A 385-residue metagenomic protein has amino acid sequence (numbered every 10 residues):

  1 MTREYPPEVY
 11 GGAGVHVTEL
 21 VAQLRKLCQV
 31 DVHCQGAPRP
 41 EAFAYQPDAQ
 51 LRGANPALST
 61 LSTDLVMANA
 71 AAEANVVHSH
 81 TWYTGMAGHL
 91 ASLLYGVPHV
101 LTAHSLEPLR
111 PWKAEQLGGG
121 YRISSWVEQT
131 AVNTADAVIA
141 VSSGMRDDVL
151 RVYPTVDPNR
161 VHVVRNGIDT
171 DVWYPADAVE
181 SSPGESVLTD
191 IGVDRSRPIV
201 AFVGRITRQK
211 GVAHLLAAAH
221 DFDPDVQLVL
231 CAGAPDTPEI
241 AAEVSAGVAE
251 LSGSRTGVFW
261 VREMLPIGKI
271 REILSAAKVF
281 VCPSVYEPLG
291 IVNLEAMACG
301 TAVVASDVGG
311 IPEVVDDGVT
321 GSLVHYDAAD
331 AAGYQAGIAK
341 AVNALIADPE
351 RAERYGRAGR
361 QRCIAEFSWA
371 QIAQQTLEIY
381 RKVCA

Functional and structural regions predicted by a protein language model:
M1-R39, A385: N-terminal subdomain of nucleotide-sugar transferases
S79-T84, A103: Short His-centered aromatic/hydrophobic patch
P98-V100, P108-T130, D147: Nucleotide-sugar donor phosphate/pyrophosphate-binding loop at the beta->alpha transition of glycosyltransferases
G144, G167: Carbohydrate-associated surface elements
A241-G268: Nucleotide-activated donor-binding/catalytic signature segment of Leloir-type glycosyltransferases, i.e., the conserved
V285: Aromatic "clamp/platform" in nucleotide-sugar-dependent glycosyltransferases that forms part of the donor/acceptor
A302-A305, V315: Short hydrophobic beta-strand element within catalytic cores of glycosyltransferases and related nucleotide-activated
P312-N343, E350-R351: Change "using UDP/GDP/dTDP sugars" to "using nucleotide sugars
